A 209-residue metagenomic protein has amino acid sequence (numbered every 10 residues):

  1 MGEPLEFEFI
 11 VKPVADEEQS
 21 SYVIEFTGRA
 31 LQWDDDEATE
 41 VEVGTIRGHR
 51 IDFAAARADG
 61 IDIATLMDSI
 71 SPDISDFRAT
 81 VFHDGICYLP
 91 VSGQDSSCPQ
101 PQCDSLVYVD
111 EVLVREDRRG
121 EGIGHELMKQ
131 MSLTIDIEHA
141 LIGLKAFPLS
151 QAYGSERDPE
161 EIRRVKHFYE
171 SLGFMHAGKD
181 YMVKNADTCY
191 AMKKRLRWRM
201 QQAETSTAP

Functional and structural regions predicted by a protein language model:
M1-R119, L133-K145, S150-P209: Non-catalytic substrate-recognition and accessory regions of acyl/acetyltransferase enzymes
R118-Q130: Conserved acetyl-CoA pyrophosphate-binding loop and the N-cap/start of the following alpha-helix in GNAT-like
